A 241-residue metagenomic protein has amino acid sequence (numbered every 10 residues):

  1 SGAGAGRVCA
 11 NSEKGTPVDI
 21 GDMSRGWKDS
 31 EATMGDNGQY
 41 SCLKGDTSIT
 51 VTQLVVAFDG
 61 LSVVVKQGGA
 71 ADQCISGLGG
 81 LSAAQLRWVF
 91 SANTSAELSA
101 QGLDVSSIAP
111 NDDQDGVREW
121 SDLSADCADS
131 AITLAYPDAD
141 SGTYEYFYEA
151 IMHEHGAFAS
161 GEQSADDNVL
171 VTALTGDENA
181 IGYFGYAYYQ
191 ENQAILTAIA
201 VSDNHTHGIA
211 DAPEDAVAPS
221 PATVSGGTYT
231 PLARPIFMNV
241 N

Functional and structural regions predicted by a protein language model:
S1-N241: Flexible loop/hinge segments at secondary-structure junctions
